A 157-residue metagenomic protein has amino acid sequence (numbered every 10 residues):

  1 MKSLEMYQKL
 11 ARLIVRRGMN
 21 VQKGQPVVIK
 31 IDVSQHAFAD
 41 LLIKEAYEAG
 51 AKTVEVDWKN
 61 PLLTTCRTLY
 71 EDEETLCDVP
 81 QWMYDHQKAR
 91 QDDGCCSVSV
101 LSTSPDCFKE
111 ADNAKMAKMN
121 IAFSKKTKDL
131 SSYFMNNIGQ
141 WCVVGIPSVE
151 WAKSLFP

Functional and structural regions predicted by a protein language model:
M1-P157: Active-site bordering "gate/hinge" segments that shape substrate access to catalytic or cofactor-binding pockets
